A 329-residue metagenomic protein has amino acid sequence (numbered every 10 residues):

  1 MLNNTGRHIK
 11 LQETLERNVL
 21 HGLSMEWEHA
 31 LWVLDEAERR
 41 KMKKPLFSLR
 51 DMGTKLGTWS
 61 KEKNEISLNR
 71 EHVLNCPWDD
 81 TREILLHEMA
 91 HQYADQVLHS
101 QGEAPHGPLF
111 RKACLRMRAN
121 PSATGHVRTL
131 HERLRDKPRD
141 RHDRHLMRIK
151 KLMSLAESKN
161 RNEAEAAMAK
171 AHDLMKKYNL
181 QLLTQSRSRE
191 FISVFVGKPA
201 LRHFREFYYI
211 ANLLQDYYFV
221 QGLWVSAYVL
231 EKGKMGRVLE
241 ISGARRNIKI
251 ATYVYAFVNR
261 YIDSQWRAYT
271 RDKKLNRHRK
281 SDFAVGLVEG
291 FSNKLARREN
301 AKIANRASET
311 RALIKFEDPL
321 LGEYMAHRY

Functional and structural regions predicted by a protein language model:
I9-N64: Auxiliary, metal-adjacent structural segments of Zn-dependent hydrolase domains
Q12, A30-E36, K55-W59, C114 (+3 more regions): Extended, helix-rich structural scaffolds rather than catalytic motifs
I66-L85, H99-G102: Short pre-active-site segment immediately N-terminal to the catalytic Zn-binding motif
M89-L109: Catalytic Zn2+-binding segment of zinc metalloproteases
D143-K150: Amphipathic alpha-helical repeat elements characteristic of tetratricopeptide repeat
I149, A164-Y178, A284-F291: Short amphipathic alpha-helical coiled-coil/interface segments
S154-L155: Alpha-solenoid HEAT/Armadillo-like helical repeat scaffolds in large eukaryotic proteins
S158-K159: Short coil turns that connect the paired helices of HEAT/ARM alpha-solenoid repeats
